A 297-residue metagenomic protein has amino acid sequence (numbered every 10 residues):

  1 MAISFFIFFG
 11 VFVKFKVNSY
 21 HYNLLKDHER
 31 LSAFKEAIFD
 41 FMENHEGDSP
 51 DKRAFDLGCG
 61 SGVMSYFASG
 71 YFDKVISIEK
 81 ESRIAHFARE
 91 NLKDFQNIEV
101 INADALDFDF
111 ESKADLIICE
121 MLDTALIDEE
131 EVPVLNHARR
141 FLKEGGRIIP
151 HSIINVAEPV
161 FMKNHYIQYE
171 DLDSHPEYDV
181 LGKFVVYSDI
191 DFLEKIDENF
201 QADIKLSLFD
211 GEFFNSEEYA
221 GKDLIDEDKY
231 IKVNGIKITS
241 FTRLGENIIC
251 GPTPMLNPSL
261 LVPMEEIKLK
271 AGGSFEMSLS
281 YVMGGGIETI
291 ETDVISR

Functional and structural regions predicted by a protein language model:
A2-F12: Short, Lys/Arg-enriched N-terminal segments with co-localized hydrophobic residues within the first ~10-30 amino acids
F12-F41, H45, A54-L57, G62-R297: Class I SAM-binding transferase module
P50-D51: Phosphate-coordination loops involved in phosphoryl transfer and adenosine-cofactor binding
